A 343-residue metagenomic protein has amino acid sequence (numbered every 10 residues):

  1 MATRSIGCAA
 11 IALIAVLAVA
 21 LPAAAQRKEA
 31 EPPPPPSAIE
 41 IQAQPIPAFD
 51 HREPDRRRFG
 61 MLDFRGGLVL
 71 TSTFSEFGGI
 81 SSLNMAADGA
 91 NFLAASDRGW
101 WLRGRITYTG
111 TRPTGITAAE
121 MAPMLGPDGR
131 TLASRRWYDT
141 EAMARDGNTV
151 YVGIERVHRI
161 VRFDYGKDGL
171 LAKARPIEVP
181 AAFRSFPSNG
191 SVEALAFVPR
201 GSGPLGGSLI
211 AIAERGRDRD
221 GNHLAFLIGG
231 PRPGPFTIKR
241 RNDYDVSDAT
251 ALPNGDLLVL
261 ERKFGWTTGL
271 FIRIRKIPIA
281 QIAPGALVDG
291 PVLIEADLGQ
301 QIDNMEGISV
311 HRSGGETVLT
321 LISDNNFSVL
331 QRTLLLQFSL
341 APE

Functional and structural regions predicted by a protein language model:
A2, I6-C8, A20-E343: Sequence/structural signature of beta-propeller domains
A9-L17: Gram-negative bacterial Sec-dependent N-terminal signal peptides
